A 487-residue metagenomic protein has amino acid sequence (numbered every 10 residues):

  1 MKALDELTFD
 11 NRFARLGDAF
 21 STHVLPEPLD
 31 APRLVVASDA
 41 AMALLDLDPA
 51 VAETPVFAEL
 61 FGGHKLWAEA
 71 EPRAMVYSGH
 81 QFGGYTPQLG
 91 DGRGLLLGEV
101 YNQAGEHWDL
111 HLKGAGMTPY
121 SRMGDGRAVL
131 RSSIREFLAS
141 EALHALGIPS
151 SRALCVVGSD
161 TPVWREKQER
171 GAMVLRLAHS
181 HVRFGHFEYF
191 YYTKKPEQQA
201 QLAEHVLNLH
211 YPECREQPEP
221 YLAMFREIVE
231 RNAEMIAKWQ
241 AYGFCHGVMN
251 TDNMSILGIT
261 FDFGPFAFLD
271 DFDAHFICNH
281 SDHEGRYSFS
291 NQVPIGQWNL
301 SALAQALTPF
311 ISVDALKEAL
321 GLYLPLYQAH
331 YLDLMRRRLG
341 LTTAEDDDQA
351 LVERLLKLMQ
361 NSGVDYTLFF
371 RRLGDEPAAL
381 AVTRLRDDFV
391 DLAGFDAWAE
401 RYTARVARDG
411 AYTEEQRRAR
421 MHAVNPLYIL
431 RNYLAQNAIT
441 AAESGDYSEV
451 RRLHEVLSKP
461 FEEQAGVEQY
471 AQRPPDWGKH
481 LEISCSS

Functional and structural regions predicted by a protein language model:
M1-L7, G17-T22, G98-E106, Y120 (+6 more regions): Phosphate-binding glycine-rich loops and adjacent basic patches that engage nucleotide phosphates, nucleic-acid
M1-Y77, C278, H283-S487: Regulatory N- and C-terminal appendages and interdomain linkers associated with kinase/kinase-like NTP transferase
E6, R15, F20, A31-R33 (+11 more regions): Residue-level detector of functional hotspots within protein domains
L7-R15, L112, G116, G126 (+4 more regions): N-proximal short alpha-helices
L25-P26, D125-R127, L222-A223: Short, contiguous strand/loop micro-motifs
A31-L34, D39-A58, G62-E216, L257-I259 (+6 more regions): Conserved ATP-binding subdomain of kinase catalytic cores across diverse folds
S133, P162-H246, L257-E353, K357: ATP-dependent phospho-/nucleotidyl transfer catalytic cores
T251-D252, I256: Catalytic-loop Lys-Pro-X-Asn motif of eukaryotic-like protein kinases
